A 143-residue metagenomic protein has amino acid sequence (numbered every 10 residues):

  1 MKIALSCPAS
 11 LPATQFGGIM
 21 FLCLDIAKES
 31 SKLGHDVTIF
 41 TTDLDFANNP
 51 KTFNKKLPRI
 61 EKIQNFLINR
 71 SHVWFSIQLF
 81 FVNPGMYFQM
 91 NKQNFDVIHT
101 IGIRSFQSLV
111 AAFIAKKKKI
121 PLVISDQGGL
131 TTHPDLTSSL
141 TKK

Functional and structural regions predicted by a protein language model:
M1-K55, Q64, I120: N-terminal subdomain of nucleotide-sugar transferases
A4, V97-H99, S125: Structural motif
P8, I101, D126-G129: Histidine-centered beta-alpha loop that forms part of the nucleotide-sugar donor binding/catalytic region in diverse
A13, A47-N49, Q78, Q107 (+1 more regions): Generic structural signal for helix capping and beta-alpha/helix-loop junctions
G18, K51, V110-F113, T137: Short amphipathic alpha-helical segments
F40-T42, S71, S125: Generic beta-sheet signal
N54-K56, I60-T100, S105-F113, K117 (+1 more regions): An amphipathic, basic-hydrophobic alpha-helix
P121-V123, L130-K143: Nucleotide-sugar donor phosphate/pyrophosphate-binding loop at the beta->alpha transition of glycosyltransferases
